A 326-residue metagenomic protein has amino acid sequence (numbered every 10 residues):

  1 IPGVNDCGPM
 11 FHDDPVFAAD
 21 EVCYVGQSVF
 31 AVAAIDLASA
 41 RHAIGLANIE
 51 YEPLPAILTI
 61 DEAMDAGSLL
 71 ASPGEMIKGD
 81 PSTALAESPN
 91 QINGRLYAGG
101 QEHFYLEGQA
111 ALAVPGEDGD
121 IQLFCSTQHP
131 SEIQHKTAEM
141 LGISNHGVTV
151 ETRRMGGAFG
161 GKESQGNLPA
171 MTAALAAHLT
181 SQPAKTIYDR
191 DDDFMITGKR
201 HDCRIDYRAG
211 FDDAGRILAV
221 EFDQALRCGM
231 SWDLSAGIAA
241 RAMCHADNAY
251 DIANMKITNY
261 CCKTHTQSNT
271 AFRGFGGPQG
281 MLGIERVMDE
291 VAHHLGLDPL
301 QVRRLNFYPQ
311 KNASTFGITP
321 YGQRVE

Functional and structural regions predicted by a protein language model:
I1, F30-E50, A111-T180, L226 (+3 more regions): Alpha-helical support elements that line or immediately flank enzyme active sites and cofactor-binding pockets
I1-P73, Q91-G94: Flexible, low-hydrophobicity surface segments
P2-N5, H12-P15, S39-T59, E132-I133 (+3 more regions): Gly/Pro-rich active-site capping loops and adjacent beta-alpha segments that organize cofactor/substrate pockets
P2-V4, E87-Q101, T186-D193: Short Pro/Gly-enriched beta-strand edge/turn motifs at strand-loop
A19, E107-L112, R204: Short glycine-rich loop/turn motifs
P89, N93, Y97-E102, R304-E326: Accessory "access/gating" subregions that flank catalytic or transport cores
G160-L168, G198-C203, A313-E326: Short glycine/threonine-rich loop-to-helix capping motif typified by GTGT followed within a few residues by an Asp-Pro
D189-G198, R304-K311: A glycine-rich phosphate-binding loop feature that marks nucleotide/adenosyl-phosphate handling sites
